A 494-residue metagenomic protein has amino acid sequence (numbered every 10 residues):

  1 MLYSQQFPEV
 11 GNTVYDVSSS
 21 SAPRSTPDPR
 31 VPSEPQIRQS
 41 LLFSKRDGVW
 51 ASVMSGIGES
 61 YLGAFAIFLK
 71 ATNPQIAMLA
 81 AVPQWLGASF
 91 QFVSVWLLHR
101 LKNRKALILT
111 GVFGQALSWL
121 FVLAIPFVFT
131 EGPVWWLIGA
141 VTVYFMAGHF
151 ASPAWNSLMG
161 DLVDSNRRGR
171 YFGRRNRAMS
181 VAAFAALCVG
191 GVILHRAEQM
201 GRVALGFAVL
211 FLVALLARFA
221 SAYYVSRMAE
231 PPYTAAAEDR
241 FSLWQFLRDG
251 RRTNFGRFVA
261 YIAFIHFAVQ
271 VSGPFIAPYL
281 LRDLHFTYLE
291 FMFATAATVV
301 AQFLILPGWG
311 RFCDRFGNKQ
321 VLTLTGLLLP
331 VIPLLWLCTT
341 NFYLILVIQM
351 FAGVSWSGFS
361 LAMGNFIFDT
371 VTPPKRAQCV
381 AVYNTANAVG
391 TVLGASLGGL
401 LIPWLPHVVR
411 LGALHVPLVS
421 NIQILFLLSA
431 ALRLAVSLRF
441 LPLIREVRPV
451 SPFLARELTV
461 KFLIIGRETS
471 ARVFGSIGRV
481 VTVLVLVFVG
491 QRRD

Functional and structural regions predicted by a protein language model:
L2-Y3, F7-S89, S94, L98 (+5 more regions): Helix-loop boundary and gating motifs at the non-cytosolic
P23-L41, A229-Y261, D283, V447-D494: Juxtamembrane intracellular "pre-TM" segments in multi-pass secondary transporters
S60-F68, W96-R100, L123-F129, A183-L205 (+1 more regions): Transmembrane alpha-helix termini and helix-breaking/packing motifs in multi-pass membrane transporters
F90-N103, L194, L304-G317, I402: Helix-to-loop junctions at the C-terminal end of transmembrane segments in multipass secondary transporters
A106-V122, L215, Q320-L335: Structural signature of the two symmetry-related core transmembrane helices
V122-V141, L335-Q349: Helix-loop junctions at membrane interfaces in 12-TM secondary transporters
H149-V163, G358-T372: Intracellular juxtamembrane helix-capping segments at the cytosolic ends of symmetry-related transmembrane helices
D161, F207, A217-E238, F440-F453: Helix-loop junctions on the cytosolic side of multi-pass membrane transporters, especially the intracellular loop
